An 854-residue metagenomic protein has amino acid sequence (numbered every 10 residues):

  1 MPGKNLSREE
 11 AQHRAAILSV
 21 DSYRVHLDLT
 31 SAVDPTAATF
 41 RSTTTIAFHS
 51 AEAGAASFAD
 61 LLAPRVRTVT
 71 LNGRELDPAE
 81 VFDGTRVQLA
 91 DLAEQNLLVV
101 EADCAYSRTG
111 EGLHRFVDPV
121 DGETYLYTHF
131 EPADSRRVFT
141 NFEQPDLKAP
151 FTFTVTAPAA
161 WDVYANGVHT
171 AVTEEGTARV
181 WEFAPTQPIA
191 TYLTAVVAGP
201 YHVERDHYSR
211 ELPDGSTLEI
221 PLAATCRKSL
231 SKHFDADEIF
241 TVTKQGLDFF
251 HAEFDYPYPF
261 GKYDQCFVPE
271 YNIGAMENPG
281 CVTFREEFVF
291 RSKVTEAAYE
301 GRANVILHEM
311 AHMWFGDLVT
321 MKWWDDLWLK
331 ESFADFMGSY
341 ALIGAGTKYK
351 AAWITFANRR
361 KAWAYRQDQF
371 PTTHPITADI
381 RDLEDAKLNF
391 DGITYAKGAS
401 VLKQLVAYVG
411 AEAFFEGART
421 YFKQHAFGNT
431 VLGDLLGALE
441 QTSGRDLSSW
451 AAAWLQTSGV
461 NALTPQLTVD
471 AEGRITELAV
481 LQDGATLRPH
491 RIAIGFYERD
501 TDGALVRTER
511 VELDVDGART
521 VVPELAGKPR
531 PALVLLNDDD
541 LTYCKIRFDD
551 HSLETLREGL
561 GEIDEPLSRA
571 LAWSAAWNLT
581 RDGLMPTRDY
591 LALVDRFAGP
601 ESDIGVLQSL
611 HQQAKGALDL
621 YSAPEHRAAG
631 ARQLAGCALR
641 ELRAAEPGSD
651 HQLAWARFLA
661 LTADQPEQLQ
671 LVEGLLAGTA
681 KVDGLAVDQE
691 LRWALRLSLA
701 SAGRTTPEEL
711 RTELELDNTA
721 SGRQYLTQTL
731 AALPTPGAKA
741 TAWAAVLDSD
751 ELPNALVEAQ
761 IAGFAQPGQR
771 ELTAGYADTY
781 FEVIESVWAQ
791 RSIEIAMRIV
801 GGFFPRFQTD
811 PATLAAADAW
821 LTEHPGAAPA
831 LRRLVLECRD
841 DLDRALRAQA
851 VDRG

Functional and structural regions predicted by a protein language model:
M1-G261, S292, Y365-R366, F390-A396 (+16 more regions): Acidic/His-enriched low-complexity segments
V20, P132, I189, C281 (+20 more regions): Alpha-helix initiation and N-capping motif
A47, Q88, T320, R419-A426 (+5 more regions): Conserved short loop/turn motifs at secondary-structure junctions
F151, P279, I492: Change "...and in nucleic-acid phosphodiester-cleaving endonucleases..." to "...and in nucleic-acid processing enzymes
F183, P213, P221-T486, G616 (+4 more regions): Hydrophobic alpha-helical and helix-loop surface patches within well-folded domains that function as non-catalytic
P188, V289, T320, A341 (+4 more regions): Short, glycine-/Ser/Thr-/acidic-enriched flexible segments
E472-E477, R499, A504-R507, P523-G854: Long, ordered, helix-rich scaffold segments
R491-T501: Extended low-complexity, serine/threonine- and proline-enriched intrinsically disordered segments
